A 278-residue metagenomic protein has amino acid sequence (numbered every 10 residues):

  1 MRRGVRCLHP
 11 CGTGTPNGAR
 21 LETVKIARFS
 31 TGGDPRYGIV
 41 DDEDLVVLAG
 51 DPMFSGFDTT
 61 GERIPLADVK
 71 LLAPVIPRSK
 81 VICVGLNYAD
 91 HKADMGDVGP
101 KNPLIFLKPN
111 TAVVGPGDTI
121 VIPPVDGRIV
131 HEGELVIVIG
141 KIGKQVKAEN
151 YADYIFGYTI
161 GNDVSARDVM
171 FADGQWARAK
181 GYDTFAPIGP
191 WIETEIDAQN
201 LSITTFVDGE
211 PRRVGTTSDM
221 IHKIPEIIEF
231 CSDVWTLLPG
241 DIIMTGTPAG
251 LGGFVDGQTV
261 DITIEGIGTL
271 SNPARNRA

Functional and structural regions predicted by a protein language model:
R2-R6, R20: Basic polycationic patches enriched in arginine
L21-P103, I196-A198, T204, E210-P211 (+2 more regions): N-terminal non-catalytic cap/leader segment that marks the start of a structured domain
I76, G115, V130-E132, L238 (+1 more regions): Residue-level recognition of short, solvent-exposed, well-ordered loop/turn junctions that link secondary-structure
H91, G99, S165-A278: Catalytic-pocket segment enriched in acidic/His residues
G99-P116, H131, D261-G266: Structural signature of FAD isoalloxazine-binding scaffolds in flavoprotein oxidoreductases
P116-V136: A structural-propensity feature for long, helix-poor, extended segments
K144-Y158: N-terminal accessory regions of nucleic-acid-interacting proteins
